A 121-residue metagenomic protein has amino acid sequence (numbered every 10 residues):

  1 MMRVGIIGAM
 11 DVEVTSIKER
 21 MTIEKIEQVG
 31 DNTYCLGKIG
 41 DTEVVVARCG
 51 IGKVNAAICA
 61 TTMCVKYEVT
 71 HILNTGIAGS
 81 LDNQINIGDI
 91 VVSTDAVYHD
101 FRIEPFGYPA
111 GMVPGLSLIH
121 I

Functional and structural regions predicted by a protein language model:
M1-M2, N86: Phosphate/ribose-phosphate-bearing ligand recognition and processing surfaces, centered on ADP-ribose/NAD(+/P+) systems
M2-Y67: N-terminal short beta-loop-beta anion/metal-coordinating cradle
T15-I17, A57, D82-Q84, F101-R102: Short glycine-/acidic-enriched loop or helix-start segments at secondary-structure transitions that form or flank
N86, V91-S93: Structural signature of FAD isoalloxazine-binding scaffolds in flavoprotein oxidoreductases
F101-S117: Acidic/polar active-site rim loop that often engages polyanionic ligands
I119-I121: Conserved small/polar residues in nucleotide/adenosyl-binding loops
